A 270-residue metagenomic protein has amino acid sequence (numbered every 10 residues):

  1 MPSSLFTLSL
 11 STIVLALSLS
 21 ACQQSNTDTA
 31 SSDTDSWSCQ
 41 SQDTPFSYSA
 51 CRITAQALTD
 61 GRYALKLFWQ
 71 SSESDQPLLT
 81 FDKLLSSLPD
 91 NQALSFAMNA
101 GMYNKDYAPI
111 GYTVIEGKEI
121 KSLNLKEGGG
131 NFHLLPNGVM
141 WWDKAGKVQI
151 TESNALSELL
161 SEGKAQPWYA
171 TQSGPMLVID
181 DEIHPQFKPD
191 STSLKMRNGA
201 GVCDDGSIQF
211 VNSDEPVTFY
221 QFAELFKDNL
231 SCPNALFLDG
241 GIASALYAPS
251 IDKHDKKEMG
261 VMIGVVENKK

Functional and structural regions predicted by a protein language model:
M1-L10: Bacterial N-terminal signal peptides that target proteins for export
S9-S18: Bacterial N-terminal signal peptides
C22-N131: Zymogen propeptides
Q23, A108-E182: Active-site-adjacent helix-turn-beta-strand microarchitecture at beta-sheet edges that either contains or buttresses
Q70-E73, N154-L159, S213-P216: Short, solvent-exposed aromatic-acidic interface loops
A93-L94, L135-V139, G174, M196-R197 (+2 more regions): Short, surface-exposed beta-edge/turn micro-motifs
A108-G128, P185-A235, A243-K270: Conserved, well-ordered active-site substructure
